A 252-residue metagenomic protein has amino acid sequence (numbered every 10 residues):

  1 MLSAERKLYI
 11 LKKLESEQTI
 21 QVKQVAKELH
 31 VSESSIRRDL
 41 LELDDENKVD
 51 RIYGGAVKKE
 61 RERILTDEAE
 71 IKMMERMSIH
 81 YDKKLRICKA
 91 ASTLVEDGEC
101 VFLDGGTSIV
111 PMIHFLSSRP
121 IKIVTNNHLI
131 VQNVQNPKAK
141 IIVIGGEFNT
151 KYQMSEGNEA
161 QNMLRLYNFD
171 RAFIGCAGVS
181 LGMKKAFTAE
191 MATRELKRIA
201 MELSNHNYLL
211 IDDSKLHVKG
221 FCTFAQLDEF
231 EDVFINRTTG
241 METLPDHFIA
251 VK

Functional and structural regions predicted by a protein language model:
L2-Y9, E15-Q24, E28, L40-V101 (+3 more regions): HTH-adjacent hinge/linker in prokaryotic transcriptional regulators
K12, V22, R51, L129-K252: Conserved phosphate- and dinucleotide-binding cores of soluble alpha/beta proteins, encompassing both enzyme active
L103-D104, T125, I235: Short beta-strand scaffold positions
H114-F115, P120-V131: Catalytic core of membrane glycerolipid acyltransferases/transacylases, capturing the structured, soluble-facing
